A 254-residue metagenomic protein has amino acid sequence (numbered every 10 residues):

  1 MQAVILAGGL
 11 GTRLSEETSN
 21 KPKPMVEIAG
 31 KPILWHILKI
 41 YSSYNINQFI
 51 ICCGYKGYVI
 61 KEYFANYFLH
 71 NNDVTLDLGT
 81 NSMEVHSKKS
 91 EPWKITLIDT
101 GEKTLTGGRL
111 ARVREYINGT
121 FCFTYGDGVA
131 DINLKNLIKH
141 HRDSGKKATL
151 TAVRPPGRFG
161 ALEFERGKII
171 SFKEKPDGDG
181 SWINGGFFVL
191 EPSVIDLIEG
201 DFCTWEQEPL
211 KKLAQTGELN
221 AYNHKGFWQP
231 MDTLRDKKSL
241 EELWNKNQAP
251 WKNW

Functional and structural regions predicted by a protein language model:
M1-N66: N-terminal glycine-rich phosphate-binding loop and ensuing alpha1 helix
L6, I28, C52, T100 (+2 more regions): Generic beta-sheet signal
H36, G108-R112, P209: Well-ordered alpha-helical segments embedded in enzymatic catalytic cores
I60-R166: Conserved beta-loop-beta/alpha segment of the NTase-like Rossmann-fold superfamily that binds/positions NTPs
F121-C122, V129, N133-R142, R154-G157 (+1 more regions): Catalytic-core segments of class I nucleotidyltransferases/pyrophosphorylases that form NMP-activated intermediates
